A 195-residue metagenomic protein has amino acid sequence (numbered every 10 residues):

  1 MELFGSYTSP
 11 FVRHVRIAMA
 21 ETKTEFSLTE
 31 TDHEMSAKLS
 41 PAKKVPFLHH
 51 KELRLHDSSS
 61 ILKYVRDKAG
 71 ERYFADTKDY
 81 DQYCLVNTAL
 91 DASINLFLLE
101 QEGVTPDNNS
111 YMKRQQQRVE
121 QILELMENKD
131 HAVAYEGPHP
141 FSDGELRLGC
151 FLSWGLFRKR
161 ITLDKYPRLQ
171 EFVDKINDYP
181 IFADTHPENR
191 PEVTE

Functional and structural regions predicted by a protein language model:
M1-K113: GST-like domain detector, emphasizing the conserved glutathione-binding G-site in the N-terminal thioredoxin-like
A20, F157, D178: Short polybasic/polar patches that bind polyanions
S36, V193-T194: Generic structural signal for helix capping and beta-alpha/helix-loop junctions
L62, R66, Y80, L123 (+2 more regions): Non-transmembrane alpha-helical segments in soluble domains of secreted/periplasmic/extracellular proteins
G70, D91, H131, I181-F182: Generic structural signal for secondary-structure transition and capping sites
L90-D174: GST-like fold's C-terminal all-alpha helical module
D164-V193: Charged phosphate-binding loop/patch that engages nucleotide di/tri-phosphates or the phosphate backbone of nucleic
